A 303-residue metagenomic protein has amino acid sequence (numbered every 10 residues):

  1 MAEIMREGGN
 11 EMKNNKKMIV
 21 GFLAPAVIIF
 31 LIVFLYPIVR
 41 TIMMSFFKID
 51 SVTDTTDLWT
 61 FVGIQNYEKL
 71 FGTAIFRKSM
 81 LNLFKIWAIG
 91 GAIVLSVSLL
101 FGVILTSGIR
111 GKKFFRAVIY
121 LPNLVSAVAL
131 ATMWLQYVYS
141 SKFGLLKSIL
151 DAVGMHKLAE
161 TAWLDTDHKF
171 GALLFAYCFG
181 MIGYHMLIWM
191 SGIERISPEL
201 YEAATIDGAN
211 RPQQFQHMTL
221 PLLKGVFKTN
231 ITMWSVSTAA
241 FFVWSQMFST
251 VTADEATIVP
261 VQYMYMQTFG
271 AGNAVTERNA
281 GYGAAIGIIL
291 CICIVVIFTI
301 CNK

Functional and structural regions predicted by a protein language model:
M1-N14: Short, Lys/Arg-rich, polar N-terminal cytosolic tail immediately upstream of the first transmembrane signal-anchor
N14-K303: A structural signal for multi-pass alpha-helical bundles of membrane permease subunits that mediate small-molecule
